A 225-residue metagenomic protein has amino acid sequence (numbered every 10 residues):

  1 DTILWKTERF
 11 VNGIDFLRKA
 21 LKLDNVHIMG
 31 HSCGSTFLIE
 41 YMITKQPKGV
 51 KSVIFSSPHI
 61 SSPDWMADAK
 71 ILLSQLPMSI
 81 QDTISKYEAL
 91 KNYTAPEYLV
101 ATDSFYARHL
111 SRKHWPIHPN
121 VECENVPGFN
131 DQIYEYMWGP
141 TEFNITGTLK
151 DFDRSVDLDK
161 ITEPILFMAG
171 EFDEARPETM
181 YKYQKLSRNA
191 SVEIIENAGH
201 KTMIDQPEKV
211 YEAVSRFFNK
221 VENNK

Functional and structural regions predicted by a protein language model:
D1-C33, E212: Active-site loop/oxyanion-hole signature of alpha/beta-hydrolase fold enzymes
R18, Y41-M42, Q184: A conserved amphipathic alpha-helix that caps or lines the catalytic cleft of carbohydrate- and lipid-modifying enzymes
K19-N25, P47, T162-E163, N189: Active-site acidic short loop of glycosyltransferases
D24-D68: Conserved hydrolase catalytic core segment
K51-Y93: Flexible "cap/lid" loop of the alpha/beta hydrolase fold
S74-Q75, Q81-E163: Alpha/beta-hydrolase
S155-A198: Conserved loop-alpha-helix segment in the C-terminal half of the alpha/beta-hydrolase fold that carries the catalytic
N189-K225: Catalytic active-site module of serine/aspartate enzymes centered on a nucleophile-bearing elbow/loop
